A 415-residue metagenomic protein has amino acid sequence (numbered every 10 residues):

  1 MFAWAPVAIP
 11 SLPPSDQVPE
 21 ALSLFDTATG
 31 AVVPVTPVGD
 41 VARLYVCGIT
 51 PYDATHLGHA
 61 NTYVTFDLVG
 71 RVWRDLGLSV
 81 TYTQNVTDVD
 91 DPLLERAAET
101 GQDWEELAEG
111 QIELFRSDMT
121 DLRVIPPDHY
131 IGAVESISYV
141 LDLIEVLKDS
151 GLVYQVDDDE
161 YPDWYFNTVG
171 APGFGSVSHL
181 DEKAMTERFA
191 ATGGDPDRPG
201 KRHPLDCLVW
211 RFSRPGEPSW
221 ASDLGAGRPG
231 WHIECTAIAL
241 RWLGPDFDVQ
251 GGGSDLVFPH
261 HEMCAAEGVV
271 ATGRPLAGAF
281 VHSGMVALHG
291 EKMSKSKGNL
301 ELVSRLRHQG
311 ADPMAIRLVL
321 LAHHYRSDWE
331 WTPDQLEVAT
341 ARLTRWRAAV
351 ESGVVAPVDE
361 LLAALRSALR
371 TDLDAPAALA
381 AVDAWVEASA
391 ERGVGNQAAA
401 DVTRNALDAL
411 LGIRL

Functional and structural regions predicted by a protein language model:
F2-A3, V69-W73, A384-A388: N-terminal alpha-helical targeting/anchoring segments
F2-Y52, D67, S138-A341, R347-V354: Alpha-helical recognition segments enriched in aromatics with Gly/Pro capping that present substrate-recognition
T29, P34-R123: N-terminal, positively charged nucleic-acid-binding surface of large information/translation enzymes
H56, P127-I131, Q250-G252, V394-A398: Short catalytic-loop micro-motif centered on adjacent basic/acidic residues
V80-T81, G151-D158, W385-S389: Short, well-structured beta-strand/strand-turn elements
V86-D91, F115, I125-V140, D157-G170: Short, glycine/charge-rich beta-strand/loop segments that flank catalytic centers and engage negatively charged groups
P127-D128, D248-G251, V319, L407 (+1 more regions): Short beta-strands and strand-loop turn motifs
A271-R274, Q309, H323-L415: Feature 926 captures the class I aminoacyl-tRNA synthetase adenylation module centered on the KMSKS loop
